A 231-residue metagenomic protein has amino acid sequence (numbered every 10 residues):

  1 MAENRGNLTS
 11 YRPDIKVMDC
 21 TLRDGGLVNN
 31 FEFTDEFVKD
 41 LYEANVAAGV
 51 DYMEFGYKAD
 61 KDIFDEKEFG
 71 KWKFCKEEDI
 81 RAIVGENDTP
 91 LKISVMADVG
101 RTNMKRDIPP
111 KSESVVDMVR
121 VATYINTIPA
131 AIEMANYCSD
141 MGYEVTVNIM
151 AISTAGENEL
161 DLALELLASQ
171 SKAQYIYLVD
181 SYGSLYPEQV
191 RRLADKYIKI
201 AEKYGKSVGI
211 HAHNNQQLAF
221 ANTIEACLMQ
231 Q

Functional and structural regions predicted by a protein language model:
N4-N30, P90, S114, E144-M150 (+1 more regions): N-terminal small/glycine-rich loop or linker at the start of catalytic domains across soluble metabolic enzymes
L22-V28, I63, V145-S153, Q174-Y186 (+1 more regions): Active-site-proximal beta-alpha loop/turn segments in soluble metabolic enzymes
G25, N45, V119, I176 (+1 more regions): Conserved, mostly hydrophobic/aromatic
N30-D40, T123-A130: Glycine-rich anion/phosphate-binding loops
E32-D35, M150-E159, S184-P187, A212-F220: Active-site glycine- and acidic-residue-rich loops that bind and position anionic ligands or nucleotide-like cofactors
V46, Y52, Y57-L166: Active-site beta->alpha loop and helix N-cap motifs at the rims of alpha/beta catalytic domains
D161-S181: Conserved C-terminal portion of the radical SAM core fold that forms the substrate/S-adenosylmethionine-binding
V179-Q231: Catalytic alpha/beta core domains of metabolic enzymes, predominantly
